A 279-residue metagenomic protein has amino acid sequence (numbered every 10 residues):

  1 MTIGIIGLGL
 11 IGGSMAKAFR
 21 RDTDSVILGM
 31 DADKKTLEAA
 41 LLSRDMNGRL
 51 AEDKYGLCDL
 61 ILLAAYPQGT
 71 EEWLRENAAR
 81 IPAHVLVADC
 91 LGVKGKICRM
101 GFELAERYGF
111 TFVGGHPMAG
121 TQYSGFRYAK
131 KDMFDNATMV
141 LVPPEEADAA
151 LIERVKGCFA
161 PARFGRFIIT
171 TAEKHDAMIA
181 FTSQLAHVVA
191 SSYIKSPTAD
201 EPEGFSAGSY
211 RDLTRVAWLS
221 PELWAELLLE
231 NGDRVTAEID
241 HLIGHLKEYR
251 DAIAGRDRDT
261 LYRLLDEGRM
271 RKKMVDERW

Functional and structural regions predicted by a protein language model:
M1-E52, G56, L60: NAD(P)+-binding Rossmann beta1-loop-alpha1 motif at the extreme N-terminus of oxidoreductases
T2, V26, T111, T138 (+1 more regions): Residues at the starts of beta-strands that form the adenosine-phosphate
A32, A65, C90: Short beta->alpha hinge that forms the Motif I/post-I loop of the SAM-binding pocket
I61-L62, A88: N-terminal Rossmann-like NAD(P) cofactor-binding module of classical short-chain dehydrogenase/reductase
R75-R127: Rossmann-like NAD(P)(H) cofactor-binding subdomain of soluble oxidoreductases
K131-R215: Internal alpha-helical scaffold of NAD(P)-dependent oxidoreductase catalytic cores
E201-R271: Interdomain hinge/lid region at the active-site interface of Rossmann-like NAD(P)-dependent oxidoreductases
